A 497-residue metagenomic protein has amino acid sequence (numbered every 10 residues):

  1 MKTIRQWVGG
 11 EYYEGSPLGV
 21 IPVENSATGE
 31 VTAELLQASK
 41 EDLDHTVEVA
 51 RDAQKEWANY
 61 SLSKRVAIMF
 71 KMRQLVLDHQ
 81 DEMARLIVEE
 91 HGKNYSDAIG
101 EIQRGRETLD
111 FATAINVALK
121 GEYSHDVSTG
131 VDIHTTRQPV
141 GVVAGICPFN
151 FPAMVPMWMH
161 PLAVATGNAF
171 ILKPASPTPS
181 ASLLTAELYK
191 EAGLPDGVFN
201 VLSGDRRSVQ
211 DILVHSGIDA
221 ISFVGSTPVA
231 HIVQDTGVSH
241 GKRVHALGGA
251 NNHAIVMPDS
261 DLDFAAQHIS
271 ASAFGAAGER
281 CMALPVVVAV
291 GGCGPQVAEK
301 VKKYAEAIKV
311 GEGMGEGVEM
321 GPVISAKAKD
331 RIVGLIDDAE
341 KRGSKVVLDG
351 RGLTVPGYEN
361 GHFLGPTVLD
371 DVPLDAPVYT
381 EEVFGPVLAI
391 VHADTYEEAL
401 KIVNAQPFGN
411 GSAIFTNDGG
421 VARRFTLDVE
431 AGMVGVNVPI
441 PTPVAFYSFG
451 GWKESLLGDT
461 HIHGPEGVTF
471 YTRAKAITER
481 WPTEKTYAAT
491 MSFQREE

Functional and structural regions predicted by a protein language model:
M1-V131, I324: N-terminal Rossmann-like NAD(P)+-binding subdomain of aldehyde/semialdehyde dehydrogenases
S26, K40-L43, L62, Y95 (+4 more regions): Residues at or immediately preceding the N-termini of alpha-helices
T28-E34, I218, I255, E306-K309 (+1 more regions): Conserved C-terminal structural/oligomerization subdomain of aldehyde/semialdehyde dehydrogenase
G29, R65, I87, L109 (+9 more regions): Residue-level signal for inorganic ion chemistry
T32-A38, D52-N59, G145, A254-M257 (+5 more regions): Short, well-ordered beta-strand elements within core beta-sheets of diverse protein domains
Q54, A58, R73-Q80, A84 (+18 more regions): Structural signal for hydrophobic packing residues in well-ordered secondary-structure cores of soluble enzyme domains
G121-F264, A393, G458: Rossmann-like NAD(P) dinucleotide-binding subdomain of oxidoreductase/dehydrogenase enzymes
A220, P228-P373, V436, K485-Y487 (+1 more regions): ALDH superfamily catalytic-core signature
